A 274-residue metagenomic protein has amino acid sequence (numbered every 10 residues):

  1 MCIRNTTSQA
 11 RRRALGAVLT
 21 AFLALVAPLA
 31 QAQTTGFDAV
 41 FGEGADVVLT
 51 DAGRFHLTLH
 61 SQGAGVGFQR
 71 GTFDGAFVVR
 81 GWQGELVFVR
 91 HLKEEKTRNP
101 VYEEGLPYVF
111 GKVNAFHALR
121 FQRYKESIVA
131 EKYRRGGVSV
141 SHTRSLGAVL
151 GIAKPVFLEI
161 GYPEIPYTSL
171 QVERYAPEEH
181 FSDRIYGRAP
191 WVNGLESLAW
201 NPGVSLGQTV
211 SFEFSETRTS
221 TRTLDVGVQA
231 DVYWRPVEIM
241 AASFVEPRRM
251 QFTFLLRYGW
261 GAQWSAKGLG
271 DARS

Functional and structural regions predicted by a protein language model:
M1-D46, S265-S274: Cleavable N-terminal export/targeting peptides
T34-T35, A45-D51, F73-G81, V113 (+3 more regions): Short loop/turn motifs that connect adjacent beta-strands in outer-membrane beta-barrel proteins
F41-T50, K96-P107, S182-W191, Y233-P236: Flexible, solvent-exposed coil segments and beta strand-coil junctions, predominantly the extracellular/periplasmic
L49-G53, H60-A64, V78-R80, A115-L119 (+4 more regions): Residues that define the transmembrane beta-barrel architecture of outer-membrane proteins
F55-S61, R70, W82-F88, K125 (+4 more regions): Transmembrane beta-barrel strands of outer-membrane/channel proteins
V66-G75, G81-G84, M250-Y258: Feature captures outer-membrane beta-barrel proteins of Gram-negative bacteria and organelles
E85-A118, Y124-R135: Outer-membrane beta-barrel translocator/channel fold
S145-D225, Q229-Q251, W260-A266: Outer-membrane beta-barrel transmembrane domain signature
